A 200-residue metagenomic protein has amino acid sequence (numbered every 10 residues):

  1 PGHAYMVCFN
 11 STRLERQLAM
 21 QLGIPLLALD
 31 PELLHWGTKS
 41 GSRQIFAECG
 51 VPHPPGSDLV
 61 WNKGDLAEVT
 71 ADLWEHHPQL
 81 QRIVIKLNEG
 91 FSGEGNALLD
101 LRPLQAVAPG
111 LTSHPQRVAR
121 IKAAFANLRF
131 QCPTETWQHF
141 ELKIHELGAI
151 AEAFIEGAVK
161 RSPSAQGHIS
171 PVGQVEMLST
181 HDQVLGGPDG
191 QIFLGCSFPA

Functional and structural regions predicted by a protein language model:
P1-A4, S11-T12, A67-L73, R82-I83 (+2 more regions): Short alpha-helical segments and helix-capping/turn motifs at coil-helix boundaries
P1-G37, G41-Q44, E68: ATP-binding N-terminal substructure of ATP-dependent carboxylate-amine bond-forming enzymes
G2-H3, Q21, P78-L80, F91-G93 (+3 more regions): Short, well-ordered loop/turn elements at secondary-structure boundaries
M6-C8, L27-A28, V84-K86, L98 (+3 more regions): A structural signal for short, well-ordered beta-strand segments and their strand-loop junctions that often border
T12, G90, E156: Short, solvent-exposed loop/turn segments at secondary-structure junctions
L18-Q21, V69, E94-L101, P163 (+1 more regions): Short acidic, glycine/serine/threonine-rich loops at helix termini
E32-G148, S197-A200: Active-site nucleotide/adenylate-binding loops and adjacent lid/helix of ATP-dependent enzymes
P103-Q105, I155-C196: Phosphate-binding core of ATP-grasp and ATP-grasp-like enzymes
